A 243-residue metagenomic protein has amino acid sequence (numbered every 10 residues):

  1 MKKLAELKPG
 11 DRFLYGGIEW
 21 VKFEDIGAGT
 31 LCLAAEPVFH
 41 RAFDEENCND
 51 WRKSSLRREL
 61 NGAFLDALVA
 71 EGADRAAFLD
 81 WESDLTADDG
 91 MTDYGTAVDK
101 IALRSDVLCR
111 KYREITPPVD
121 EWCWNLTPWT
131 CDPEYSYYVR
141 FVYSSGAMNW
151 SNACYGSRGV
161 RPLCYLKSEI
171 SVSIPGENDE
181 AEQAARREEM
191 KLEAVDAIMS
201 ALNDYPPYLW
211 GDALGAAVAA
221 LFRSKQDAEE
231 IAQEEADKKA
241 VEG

Functional and structural regions predicted by a protein language model:
M1, E229-G243: Short intrinsically disordered terminal tails
M1-A185, E189, E193: Collagenous Gly-X-Y triple-helix signature in extracellular proteins
A34, K191-A194, L214, D227 (+1 more regions): Generic short amphipathic/hydrophobic targeting helices enriched at N-termini, encompassing Sec-type signal peptides
V195, L202, A240-G243: Charged, low-complexity alpha-helical linker segments
A201-D204, V218: Interfacial/linker helices and their anchor residues that mediate assembly or domain coupling
N203-D212: Charged, low-complexity interaction regions
A219-A228: Repeat-associated, polar segments at repeat-unit boundaries in modular proteins
